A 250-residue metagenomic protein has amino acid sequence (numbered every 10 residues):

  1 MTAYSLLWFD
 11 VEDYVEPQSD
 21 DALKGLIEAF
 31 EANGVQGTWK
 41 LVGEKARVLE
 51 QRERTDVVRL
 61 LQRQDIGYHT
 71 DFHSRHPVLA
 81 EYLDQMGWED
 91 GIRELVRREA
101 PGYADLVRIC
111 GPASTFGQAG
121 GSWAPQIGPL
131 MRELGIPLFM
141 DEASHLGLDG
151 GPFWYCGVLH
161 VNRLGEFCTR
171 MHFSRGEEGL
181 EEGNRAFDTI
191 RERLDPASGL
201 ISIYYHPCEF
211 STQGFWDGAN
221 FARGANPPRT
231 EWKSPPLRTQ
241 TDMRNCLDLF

Functional and structural regions predicted by a protein language model:
Y4-A22, E28-A32, G165-F250: Catalytic grooves of carbohydrate-active enzymes
D20, K24, V48-Q51: An N-terminal domain-cap segment
L23-I27, R54-V58, V96-A104, G128 (+2 more regions): Generic structural signal for well-ordered alpha-helices, preferentially at hydrophobic/aromatic core positions
L26-W39, L138: Basic, amphipathic N-terminal segments that precede the first structured/catalytic domain
E31, L60-Q62, R132: Anion (oxyanion) recognition and catalysis
Q36-P125, L200-P207: Metal-dependent polysaccharide deacetylase catalytic core of the NodB/CE4 family, i.e., the active-site-bearing domain
R47-Q51, D56, R75, S114-N220: Active-site-adjacent pocket scaffolds in enzyme catalytic domains
